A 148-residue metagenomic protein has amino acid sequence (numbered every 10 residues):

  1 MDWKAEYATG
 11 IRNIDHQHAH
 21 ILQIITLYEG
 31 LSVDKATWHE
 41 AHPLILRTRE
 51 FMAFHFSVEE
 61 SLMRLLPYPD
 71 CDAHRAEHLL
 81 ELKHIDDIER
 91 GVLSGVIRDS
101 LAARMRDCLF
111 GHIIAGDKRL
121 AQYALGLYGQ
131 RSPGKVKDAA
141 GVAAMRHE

Functional and structural regions predicted by a protein language model:
M1-E148: Small-residue-biased structural context
